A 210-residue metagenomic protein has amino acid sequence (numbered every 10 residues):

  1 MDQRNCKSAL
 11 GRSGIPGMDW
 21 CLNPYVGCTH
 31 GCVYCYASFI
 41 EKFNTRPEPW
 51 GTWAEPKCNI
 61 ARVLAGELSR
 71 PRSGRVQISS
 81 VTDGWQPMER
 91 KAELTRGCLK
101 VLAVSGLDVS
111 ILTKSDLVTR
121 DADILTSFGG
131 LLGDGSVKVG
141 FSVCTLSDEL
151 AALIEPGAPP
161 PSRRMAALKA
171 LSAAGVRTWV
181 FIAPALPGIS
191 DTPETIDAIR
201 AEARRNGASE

Functional and structural regions predicted by a protein language model:
M1-K138, L146-A152, P161, M165: Conserved Radical SAM active-site core
P24, P156, P184-P187: Proline-rich low-complexity regions
M88-K91, L153-P156, S190-E194: Short, solvent-exposed loop/turn segments at secondary-structure boundaries
S162-E210: Conserved C-terminal portion of the radical SAM core fold that forms the substrate/S-adenosylmethionine-binding
